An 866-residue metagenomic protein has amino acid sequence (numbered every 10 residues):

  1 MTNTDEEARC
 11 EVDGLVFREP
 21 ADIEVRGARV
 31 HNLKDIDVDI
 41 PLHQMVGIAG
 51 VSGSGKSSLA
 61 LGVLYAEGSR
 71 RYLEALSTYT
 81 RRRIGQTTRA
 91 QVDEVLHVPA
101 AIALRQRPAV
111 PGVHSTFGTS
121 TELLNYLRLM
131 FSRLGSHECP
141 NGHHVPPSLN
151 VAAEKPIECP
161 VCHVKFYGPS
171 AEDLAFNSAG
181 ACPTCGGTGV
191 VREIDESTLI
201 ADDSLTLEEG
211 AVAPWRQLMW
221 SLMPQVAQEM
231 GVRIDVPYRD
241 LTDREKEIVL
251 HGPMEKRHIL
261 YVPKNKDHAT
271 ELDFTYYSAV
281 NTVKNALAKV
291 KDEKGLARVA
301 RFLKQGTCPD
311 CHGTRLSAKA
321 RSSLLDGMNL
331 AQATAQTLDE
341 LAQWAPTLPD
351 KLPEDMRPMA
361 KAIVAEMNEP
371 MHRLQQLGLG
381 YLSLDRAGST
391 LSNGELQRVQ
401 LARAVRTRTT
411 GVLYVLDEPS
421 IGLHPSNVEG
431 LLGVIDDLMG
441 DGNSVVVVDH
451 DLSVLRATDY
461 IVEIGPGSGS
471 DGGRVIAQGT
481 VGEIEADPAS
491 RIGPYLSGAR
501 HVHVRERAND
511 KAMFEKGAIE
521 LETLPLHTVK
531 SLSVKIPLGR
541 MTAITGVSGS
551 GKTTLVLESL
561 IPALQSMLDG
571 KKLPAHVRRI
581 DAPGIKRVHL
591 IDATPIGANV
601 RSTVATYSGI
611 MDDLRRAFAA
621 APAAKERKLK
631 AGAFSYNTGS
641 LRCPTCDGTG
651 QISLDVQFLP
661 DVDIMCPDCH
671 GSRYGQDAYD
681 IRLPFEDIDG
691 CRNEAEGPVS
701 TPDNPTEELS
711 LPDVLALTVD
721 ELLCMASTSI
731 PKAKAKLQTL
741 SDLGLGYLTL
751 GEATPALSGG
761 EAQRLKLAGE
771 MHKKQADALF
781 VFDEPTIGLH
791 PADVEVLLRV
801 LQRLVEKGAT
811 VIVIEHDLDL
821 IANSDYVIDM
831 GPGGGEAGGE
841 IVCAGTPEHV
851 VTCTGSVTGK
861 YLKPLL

Functional and structural regions predicted by a protein language model:
M1-L866: Conserved phosphate-binding elements of NTP-dependent enzyme cores
